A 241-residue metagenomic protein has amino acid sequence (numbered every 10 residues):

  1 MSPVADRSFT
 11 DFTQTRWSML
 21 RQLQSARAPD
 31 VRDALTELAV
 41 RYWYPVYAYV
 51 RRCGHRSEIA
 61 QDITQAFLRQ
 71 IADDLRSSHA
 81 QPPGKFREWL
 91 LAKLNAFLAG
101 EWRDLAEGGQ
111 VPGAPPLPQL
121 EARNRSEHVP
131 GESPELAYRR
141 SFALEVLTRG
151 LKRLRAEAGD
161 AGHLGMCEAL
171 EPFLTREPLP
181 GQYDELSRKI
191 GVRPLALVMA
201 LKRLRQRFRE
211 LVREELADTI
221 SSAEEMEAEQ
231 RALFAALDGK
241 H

Functional and structural regions predicted by a protein language model:
M1-H241: Intrinsic, short, N-terminal disordered tails of RNA polymerase sigma-factor systems
